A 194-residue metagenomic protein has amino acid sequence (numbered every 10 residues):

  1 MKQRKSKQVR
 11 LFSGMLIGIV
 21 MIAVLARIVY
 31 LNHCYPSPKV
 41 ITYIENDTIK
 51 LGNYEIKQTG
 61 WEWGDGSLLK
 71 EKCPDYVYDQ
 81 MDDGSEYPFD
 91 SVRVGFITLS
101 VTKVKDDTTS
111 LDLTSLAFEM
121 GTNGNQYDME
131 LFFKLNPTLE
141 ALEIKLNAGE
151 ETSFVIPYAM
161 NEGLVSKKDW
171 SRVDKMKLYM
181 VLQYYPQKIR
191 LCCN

Functional and structural regions predicted by a protein language model:
K2-N194: Conserved functional micro-motifs across diverse proteins
